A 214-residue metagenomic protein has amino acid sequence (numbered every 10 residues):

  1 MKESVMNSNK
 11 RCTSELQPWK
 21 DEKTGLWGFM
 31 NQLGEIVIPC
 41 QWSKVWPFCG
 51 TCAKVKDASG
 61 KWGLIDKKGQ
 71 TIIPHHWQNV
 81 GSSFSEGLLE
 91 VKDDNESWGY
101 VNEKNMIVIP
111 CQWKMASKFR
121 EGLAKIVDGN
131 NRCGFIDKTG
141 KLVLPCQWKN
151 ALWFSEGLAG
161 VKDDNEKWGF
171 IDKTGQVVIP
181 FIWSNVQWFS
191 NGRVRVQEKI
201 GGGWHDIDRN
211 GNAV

Functional and structural regions predicted by a protein language model:
M1-V214: Residue-level detector of conserved, function-critical positions
